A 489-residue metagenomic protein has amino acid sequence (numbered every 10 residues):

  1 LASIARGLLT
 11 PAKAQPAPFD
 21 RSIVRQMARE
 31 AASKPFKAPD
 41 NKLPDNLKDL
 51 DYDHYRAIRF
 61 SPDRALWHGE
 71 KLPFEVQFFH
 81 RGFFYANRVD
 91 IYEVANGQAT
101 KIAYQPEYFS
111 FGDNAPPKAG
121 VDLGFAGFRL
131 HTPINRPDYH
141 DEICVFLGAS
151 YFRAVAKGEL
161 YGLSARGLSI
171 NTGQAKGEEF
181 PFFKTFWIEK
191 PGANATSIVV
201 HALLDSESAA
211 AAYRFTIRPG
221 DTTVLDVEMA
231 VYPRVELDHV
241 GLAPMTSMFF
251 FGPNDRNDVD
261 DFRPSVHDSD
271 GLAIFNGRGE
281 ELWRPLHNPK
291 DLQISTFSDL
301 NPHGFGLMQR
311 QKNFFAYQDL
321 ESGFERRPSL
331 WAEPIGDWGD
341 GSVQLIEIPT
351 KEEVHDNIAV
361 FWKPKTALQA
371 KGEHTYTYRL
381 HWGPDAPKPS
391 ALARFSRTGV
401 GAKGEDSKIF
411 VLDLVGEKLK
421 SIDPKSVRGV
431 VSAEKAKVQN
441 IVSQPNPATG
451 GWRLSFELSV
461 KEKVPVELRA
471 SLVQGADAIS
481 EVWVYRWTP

Functional and structural regions predicted by a protein language model:
L1-A14: N-terminal export signals
Q15-Y52, I58-S61, F79, A316-Y317 (+1 more regions): Terminal accessory/anchoring regions of large secretory-pathway or extracellular enzymes
R29, S33-K176: Solvent-exposed N-terminal domain segments of exported/luminal and surface proteins
D51-D53, V145-L147, D238, L242-E373 (+1 more regions): A contiguous, surface-exposed recognition patch within enzymatic or periplasmic domains that forms
A95, P106, A202-L204, P219 (+6 more regions): A mature extracytoplasmic/lumenal domain signature
I102-A103, A211, L237-P244, Q318 (+2 more regions): Short, hydrophobic/aromatic beta-strand segments
K157, G162-G220, G339-E347, K351 (+1 more regions): Extended, loop-rich substrate-binding clefts of extracytoplasmic carbohydrate-active enzymes
A202-F251: Acidic, contiguous internal or C-terminal segments within carbohydrate-active enzymes that form a structured patch used
